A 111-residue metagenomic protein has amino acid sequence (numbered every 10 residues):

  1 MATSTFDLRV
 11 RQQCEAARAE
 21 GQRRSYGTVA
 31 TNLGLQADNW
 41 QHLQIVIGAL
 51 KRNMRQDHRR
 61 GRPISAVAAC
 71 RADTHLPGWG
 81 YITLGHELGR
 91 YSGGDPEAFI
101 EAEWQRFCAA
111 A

Functional and structural regions predicted by a protein language model:
A2-R11, R18, Q22-A111: Nucleic acid-binding interface residues in structured DNA/RNA-binding domains, emphasizing the DNA-engaging scaffolds
